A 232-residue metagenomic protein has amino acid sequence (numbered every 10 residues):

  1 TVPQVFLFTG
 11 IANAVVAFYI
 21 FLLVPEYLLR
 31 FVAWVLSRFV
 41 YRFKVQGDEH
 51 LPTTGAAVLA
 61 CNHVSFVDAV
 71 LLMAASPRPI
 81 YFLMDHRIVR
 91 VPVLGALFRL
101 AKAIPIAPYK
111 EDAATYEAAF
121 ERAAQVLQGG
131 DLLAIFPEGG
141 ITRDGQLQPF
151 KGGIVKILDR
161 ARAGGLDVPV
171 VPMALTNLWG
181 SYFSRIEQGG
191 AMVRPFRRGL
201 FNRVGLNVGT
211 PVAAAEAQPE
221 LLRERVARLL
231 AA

Functional and structural regions predicted by a protein language model:
T1-I11: A membrane-interface helix-boundary motif in multi-pass transporters
V15-V24: Alpha-helical transmembrane segments
L23-A56: N-terminal signal-anchor transmembrane helix
T53-A113: Catalytic core of membrane glycerolipid acyltransferases/transacylases, capturing the structured, soluble-facing
A56-V58, G130-F136, P169-V171: Residue-level preference for the first positions of well-ordered beta-strands
I104-A123, L127-Q128: Helix-adjacent hinge/juxtasegments
V126-V155: Catalytic-site beta-strand/loop segments enriched in glycine and acidic/polar residues
D144-A217: A cross-family acyltransferase "interaction/gating" segment
